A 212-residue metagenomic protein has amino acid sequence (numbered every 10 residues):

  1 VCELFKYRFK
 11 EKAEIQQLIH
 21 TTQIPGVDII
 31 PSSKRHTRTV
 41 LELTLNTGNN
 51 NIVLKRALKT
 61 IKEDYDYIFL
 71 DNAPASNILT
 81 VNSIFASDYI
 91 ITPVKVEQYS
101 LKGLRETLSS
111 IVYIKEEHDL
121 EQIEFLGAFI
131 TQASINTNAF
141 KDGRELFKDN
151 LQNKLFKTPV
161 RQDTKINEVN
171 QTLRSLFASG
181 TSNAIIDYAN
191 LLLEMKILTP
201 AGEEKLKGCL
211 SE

Functional and structural regions predicted by a protein language model:
V1-E212: P-loop NTP-binding core
